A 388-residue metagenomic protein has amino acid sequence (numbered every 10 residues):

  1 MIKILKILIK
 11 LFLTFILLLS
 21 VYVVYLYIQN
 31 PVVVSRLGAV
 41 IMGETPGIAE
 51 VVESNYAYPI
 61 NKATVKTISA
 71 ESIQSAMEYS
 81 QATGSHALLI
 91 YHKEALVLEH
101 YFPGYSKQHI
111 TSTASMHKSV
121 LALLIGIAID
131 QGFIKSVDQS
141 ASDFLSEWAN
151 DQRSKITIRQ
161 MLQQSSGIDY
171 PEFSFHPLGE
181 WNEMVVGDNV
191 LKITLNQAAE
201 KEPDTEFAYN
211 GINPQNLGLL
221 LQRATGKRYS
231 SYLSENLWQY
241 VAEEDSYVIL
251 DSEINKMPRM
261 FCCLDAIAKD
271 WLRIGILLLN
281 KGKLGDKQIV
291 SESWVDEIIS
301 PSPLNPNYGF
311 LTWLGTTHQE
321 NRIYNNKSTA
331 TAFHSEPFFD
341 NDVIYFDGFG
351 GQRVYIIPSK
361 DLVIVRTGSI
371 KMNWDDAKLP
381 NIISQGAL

Functional and structural regions predicted by a protein language model:
I2-Y105, D130-I134, I382-L388: N-terminal leader/targeting segments and the immediately adjacent pre-domain N-terminus
A82-S85, H109, F349-G351: Short, small/polar residue-rich loop motifs at catalytic or cofactor-binding pockets
E94, T111-V137, M161, L217-L221 (+1 more regions): Active-site SXXK
Q131-D169, N196, T225-C262, A266: Active-site helix/loop module of the DD-peptidase/beta-lactamase fold, centered on the serine-lysine SxxK catalytic
S165, F175-D251: Active-site cradle of extracellular carbohydrate-active enzymes
N213-L220, M260-L284, Q352-T367: Active-site-proximal alpha-helical segments within enzyme catalytic domains
E244-D245, P301-V363: Active-site Gly/Thr loop motif
V365-L388: C-terminal/domain-terminus segments
